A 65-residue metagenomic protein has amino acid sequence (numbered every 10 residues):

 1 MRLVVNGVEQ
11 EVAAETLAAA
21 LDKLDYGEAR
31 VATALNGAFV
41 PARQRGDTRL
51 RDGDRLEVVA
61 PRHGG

Functional and structural regions predicted by a protein language model:
M1-G64: Ubiquitin-like/PB1-type beta-grasp interaction modules and other compact soluble beta-rich domains
